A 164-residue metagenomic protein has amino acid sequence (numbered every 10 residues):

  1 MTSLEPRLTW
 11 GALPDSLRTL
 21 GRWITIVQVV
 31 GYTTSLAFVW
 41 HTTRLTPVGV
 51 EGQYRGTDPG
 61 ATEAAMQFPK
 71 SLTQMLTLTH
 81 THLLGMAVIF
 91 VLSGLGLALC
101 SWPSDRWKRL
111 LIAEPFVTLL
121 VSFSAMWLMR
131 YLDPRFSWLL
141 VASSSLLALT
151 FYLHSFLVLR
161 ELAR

Functional and structural regions predicted by a protein language model:
T2-Q67, L72-Q74, G96-L99, L110-T118 (+2 more regions): Polytopic transmembrane helical bundles with strong interfacial aromatic enrichment
K70-V88: A loop-to-helix transmembrane entry motif
L83-S101: Transmembrane alpha-helical segments in integral membrane proteins
P103-W107: Membrane-helix interface segments
L128-L140: Extracellular/periplasmic helix-loop-helix junctions in multi-pass membrane proteins
